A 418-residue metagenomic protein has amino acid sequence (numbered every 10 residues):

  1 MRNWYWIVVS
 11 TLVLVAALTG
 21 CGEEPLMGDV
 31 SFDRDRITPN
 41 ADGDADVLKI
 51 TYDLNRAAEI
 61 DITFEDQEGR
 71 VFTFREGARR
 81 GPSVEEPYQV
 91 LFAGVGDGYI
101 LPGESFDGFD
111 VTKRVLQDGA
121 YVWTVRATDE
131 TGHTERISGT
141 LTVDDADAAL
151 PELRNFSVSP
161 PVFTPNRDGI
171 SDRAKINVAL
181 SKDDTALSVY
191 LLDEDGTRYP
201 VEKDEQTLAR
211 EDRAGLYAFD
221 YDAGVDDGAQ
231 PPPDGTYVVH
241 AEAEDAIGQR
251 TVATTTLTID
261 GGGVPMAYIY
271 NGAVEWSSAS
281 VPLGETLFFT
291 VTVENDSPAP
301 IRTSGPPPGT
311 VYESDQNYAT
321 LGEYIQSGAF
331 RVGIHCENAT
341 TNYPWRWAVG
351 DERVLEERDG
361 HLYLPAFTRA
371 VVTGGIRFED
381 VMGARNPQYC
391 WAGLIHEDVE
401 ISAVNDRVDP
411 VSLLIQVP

Functional and structural regions predicted by a protein language model:
M1-V8: Bacterial N-terminal signal peptides that target proteins for export
V9-L14: Hydrophobic helical h-region of N-terminal Sec-dependent signal peptides in bacterial secretory/periplasmic proteins
A17-G20: C-terminal motif of bacterial Sec signal peptides marking the signal peptidase cleavage site
G22-G272, L287-V291, E357: Short loop/turn motifs at secondary-structure boundaries
H133, L141-R154, P160-V162, T185 (+2 more regions): Extracellular/luminal regions of secreted and cell-surface proteins that mediate adhesion/ECM remodeling
